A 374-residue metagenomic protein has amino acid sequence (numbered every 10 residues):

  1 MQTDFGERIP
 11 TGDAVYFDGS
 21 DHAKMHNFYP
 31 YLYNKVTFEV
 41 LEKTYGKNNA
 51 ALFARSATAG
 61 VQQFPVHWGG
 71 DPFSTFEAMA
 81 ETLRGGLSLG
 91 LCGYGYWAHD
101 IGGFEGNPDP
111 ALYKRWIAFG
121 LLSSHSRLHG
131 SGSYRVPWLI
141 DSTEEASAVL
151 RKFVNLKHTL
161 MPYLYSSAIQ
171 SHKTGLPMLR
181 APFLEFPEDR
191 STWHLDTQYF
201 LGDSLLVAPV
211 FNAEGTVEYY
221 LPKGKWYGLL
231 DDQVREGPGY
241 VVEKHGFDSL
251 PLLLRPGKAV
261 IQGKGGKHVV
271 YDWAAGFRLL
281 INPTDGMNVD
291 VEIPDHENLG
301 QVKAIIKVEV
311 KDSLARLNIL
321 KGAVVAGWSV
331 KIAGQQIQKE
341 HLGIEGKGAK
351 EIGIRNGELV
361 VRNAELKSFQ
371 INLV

Functional and structural regions predicted by a protein language model:
M1-S249, R255: Catalytic-domain carbohydrate-binding cleft regions of carbohydrate-active enzymes
N27, N34, N48-N49, N107 (+9 more regions): Detector for Asparagine
D196-T197, V217, A304-I306, K350: Residue-level detector of beta-strand structural context in well-folded domains
L205-L206, V217, A259, S313-L317 (+1 more regions): Hydrophobic residues embedded in beta-strands of well-ordered beta-sheets
F211, K307-L314, E351-G357: Short, ordered beta-strand-loop transition motifs
Y219, E243, L359, F369-I371: Generic detection of short hydrophobic beta-strand segments and adjacent strand-loop junctions
L229-F247, K339-R362: Solvent-exposed beta-strand/loop surfaces of large extracellular or lumenal domains
S249-K347, E365-V374: Accessory, solvent-exposed terminal regions and/or long lumenal/extracellular loops of proteins
